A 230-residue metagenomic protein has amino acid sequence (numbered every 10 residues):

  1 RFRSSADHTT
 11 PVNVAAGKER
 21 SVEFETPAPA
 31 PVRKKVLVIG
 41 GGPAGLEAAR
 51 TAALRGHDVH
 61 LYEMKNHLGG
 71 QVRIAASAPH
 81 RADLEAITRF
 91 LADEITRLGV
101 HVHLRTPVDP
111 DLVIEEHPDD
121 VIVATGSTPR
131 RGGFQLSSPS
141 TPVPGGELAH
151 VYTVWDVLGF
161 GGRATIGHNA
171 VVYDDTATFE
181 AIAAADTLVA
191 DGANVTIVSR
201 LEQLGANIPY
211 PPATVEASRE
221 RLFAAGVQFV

Functional and structural regions predicted by a protein language model:
R1-P29: Cysteine-cluster motifs in flexible loop/terminal segments that predominantly coordinate metals
K18-S21, L68-V72, R131-G133: Short acidic/His/Gly/Ser-rich catalytic and metal-binding motifs that mark active-site loops of diverse hydrolases
P27, G69, A76, D120-S127: Terminal amphipathic helices with adjacent charged low-complexity linkers/tails
A30-M64, L104-H117, A124-L136, G146-Y210: Rossmann-like dinucleotide/flavin-binding elements
D58-L98, T178-V230: Rossmann-like dinucleotide-binding cores of NAD(P)H-dependent redox enzymes
I95, P118-D119: Local beta-strand N-terminus motif with an aromatic residue
